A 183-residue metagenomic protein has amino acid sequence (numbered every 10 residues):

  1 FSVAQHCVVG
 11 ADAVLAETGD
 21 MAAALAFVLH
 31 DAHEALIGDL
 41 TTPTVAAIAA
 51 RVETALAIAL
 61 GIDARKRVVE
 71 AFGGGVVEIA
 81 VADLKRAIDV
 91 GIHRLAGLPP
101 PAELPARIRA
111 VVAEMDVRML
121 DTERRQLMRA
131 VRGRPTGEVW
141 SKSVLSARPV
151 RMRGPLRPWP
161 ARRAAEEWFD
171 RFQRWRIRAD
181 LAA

Functional and structural regions predicted by a protein language model:
F1-A183: Metal-dependent phosphohydrolase cores
